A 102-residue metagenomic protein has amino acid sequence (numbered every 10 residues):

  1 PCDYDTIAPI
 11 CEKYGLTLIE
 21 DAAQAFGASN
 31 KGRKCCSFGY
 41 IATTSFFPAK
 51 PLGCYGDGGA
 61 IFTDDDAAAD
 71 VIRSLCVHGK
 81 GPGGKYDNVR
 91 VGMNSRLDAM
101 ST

Functional and structural regions predicted by a protein language model:
P1-G32, D65-A68: Catalytic PLP-binding core of fold-type I/II PLP enzymes
P9-E12, C36-S37, C54: Solvent-exposed polar/charged
A25-K31, F38-T102: Active-site region of PLP-dependent enzymes
